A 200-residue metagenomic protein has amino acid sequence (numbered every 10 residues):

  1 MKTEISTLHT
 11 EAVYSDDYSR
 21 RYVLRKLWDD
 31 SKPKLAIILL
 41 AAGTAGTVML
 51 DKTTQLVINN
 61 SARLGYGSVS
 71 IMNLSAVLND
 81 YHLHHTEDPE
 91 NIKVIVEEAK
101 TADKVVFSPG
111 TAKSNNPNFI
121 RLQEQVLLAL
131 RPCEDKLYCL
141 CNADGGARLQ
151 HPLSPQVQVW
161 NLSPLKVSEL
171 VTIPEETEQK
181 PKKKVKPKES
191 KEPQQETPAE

Functional and structural regions predicted by a protein language model:
M1-D51, E192-E200: Active-site and ligand/interface coordination hotspots across diverse enzymes and nucleic-acid-associated assemblies
K34, G67-S68, K104, K136: Residues at the starts of beta-strands that form the adenosine-phosphate
A42-T44, A76, A112: Short, glycine/serine-rich, charged loops/turns that create anion-binding and catalytic segments at active sites
V48-T53, T86-E90: Glycine-rich anion/phosphate-binding loops
T54-A62: Short catalytic helix/loop segments, enriched in acidic residues and glycine and frequently bearing histidine
Y66-H82: Short connector loops at secondary-structure junctions
N79, H84-E200: Glycine/proline-rich loop-helix segments at beta-alpha junctions forming the active-site rim of enzyme cores
